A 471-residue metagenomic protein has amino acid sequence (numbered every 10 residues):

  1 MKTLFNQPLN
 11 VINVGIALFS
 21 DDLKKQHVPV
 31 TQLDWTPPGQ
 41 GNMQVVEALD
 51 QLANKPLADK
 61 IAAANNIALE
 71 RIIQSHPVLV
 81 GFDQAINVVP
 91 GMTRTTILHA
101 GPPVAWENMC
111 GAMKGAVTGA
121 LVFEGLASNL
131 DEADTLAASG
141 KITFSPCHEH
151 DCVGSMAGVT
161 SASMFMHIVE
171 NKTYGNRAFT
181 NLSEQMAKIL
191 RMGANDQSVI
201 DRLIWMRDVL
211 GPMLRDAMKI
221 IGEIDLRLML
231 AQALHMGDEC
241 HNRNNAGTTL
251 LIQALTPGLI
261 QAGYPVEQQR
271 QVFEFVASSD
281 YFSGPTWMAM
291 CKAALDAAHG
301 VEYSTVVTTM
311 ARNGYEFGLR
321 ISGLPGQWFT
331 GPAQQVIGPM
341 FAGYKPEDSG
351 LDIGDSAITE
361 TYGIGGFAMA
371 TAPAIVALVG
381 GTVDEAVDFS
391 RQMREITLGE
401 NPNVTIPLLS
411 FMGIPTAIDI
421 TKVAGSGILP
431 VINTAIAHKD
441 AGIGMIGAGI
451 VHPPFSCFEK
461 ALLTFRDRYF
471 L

Functional and structural regions predicted by a protein language model:
K2-L471: Anaerobic metallocofactor- and corrinoid-dependent redox/one-carbon enzyme cores, especially those from methanogenesis
